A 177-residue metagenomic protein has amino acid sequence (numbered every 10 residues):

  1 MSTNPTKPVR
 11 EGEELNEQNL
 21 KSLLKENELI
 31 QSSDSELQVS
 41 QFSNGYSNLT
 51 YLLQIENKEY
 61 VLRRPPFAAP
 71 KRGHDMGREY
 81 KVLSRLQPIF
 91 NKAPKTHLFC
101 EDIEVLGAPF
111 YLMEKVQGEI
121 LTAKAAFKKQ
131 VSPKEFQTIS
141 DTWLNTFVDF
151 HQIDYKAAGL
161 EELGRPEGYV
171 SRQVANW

Functional and structural regions predicted by a protein language model:
M1-S32: Juxta-kinase regulatory segment immediately upstream of eukaryotic protein kinase catalytic domains
E36-N176: ATP-binding pocket architecture of kinase catalytic cores
